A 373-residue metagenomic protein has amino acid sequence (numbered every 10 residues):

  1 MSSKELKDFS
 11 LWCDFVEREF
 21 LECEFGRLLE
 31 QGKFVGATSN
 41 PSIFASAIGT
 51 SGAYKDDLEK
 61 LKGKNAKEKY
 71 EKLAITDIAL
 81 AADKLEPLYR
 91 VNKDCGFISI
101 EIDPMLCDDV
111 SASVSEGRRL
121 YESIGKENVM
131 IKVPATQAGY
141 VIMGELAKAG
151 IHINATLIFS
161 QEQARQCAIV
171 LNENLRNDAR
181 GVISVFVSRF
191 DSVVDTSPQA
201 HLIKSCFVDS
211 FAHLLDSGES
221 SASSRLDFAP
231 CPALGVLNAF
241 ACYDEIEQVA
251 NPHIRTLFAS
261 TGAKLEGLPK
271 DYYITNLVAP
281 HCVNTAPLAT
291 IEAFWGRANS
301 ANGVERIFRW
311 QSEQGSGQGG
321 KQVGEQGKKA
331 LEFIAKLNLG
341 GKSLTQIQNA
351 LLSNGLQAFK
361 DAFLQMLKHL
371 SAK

Functional and structural regions predicted by a protein language model:
M1-E24: N- or domain-start disorder-to-order transition segments that initiate the globular core
D14, E127-T136, I151-Q163, S184-F186: Catalytic beta/alpha-barrel core
K33-V35, I142-I153, N172-R180: Glycine-enriched alpha-helix->loop->beta-strand junction motifs that scaffold or abut catalytic
N40, I100, I131, L146 (+3 more regions): Conserved, mostly hydrophobic/aromatic
I43-I142: Active-site beta->alpha loop and helix N-cap motifs at the rims of alpha/beta catalytic domains
A155-A289: Catalytic alpha/beta core domains of metabolic enzymes, predominantly
L268-W310, V323-N338: A C-terminal functional module that forms or caps the active site or interfaces directly with catalytic machinery
R306, W310-Q311, Q326-K373: C-terminal extensions of enzymes
